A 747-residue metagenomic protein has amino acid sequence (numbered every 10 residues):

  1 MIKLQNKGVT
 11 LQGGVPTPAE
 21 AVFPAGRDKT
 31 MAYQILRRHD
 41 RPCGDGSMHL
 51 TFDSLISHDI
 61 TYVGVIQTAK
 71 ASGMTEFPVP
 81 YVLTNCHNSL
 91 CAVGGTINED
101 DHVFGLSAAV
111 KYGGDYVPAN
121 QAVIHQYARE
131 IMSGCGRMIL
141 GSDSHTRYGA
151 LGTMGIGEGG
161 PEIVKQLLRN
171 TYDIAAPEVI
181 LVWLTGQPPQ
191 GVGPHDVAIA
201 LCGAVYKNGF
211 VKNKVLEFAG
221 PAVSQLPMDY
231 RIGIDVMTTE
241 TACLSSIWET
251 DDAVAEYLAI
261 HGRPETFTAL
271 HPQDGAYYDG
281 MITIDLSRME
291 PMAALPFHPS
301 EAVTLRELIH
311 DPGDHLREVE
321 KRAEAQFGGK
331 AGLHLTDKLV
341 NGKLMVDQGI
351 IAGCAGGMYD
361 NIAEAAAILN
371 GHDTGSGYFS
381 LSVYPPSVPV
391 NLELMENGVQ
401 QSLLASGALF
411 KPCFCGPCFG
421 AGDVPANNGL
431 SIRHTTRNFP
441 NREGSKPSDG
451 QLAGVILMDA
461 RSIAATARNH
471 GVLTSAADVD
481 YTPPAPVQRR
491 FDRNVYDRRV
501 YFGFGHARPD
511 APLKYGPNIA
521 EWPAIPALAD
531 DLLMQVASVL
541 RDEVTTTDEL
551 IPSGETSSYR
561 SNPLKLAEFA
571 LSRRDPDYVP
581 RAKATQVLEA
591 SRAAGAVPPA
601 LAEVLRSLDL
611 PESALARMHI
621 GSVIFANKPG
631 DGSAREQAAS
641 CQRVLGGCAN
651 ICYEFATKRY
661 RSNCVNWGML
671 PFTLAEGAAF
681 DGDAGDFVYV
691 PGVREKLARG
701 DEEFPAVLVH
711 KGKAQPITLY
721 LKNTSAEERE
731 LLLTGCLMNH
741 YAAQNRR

Functional and structural regions predicted by a protein language model:
M1-R747: Fe-S-dependent hydro-lyases/dehydratases of central metabolism
